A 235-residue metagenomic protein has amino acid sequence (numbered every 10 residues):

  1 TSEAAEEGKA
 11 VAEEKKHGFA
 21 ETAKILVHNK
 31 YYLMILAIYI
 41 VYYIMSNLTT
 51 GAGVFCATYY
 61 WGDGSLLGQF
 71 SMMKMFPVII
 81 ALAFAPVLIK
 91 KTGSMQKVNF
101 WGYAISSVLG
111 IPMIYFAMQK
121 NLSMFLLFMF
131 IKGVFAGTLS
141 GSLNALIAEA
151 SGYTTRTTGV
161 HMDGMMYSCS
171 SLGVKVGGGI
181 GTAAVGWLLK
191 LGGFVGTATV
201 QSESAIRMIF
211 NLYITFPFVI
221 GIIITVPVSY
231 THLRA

Functional and structural regions predicted by a protein language model:
E7-M34: Juxtamembrane intracellular "pre-TM" segments in multi-pass secondary transporters
Y32-L48: Pair of pore-lining "gating" transmembrane helices in MFS-fold secondary transporters
G51-S65: Short amphipathic helix-loop junctions that connect adjacent transmembrane helices in Major Facilitator Superfamily/SLC
L82-S94: Helix-to-loop junctions at the C-terminal end of transmembrane segments in multipass secondary transporters
S106-M118: C-terminal ends and interior cores of transmembrane alpha-helices in multi-pass membrane transporters/permeases
Y115-F128: Helix-loop junctions at membrane interfaces in 12-TM secondary transporters
K190-F218: A membrane-interface helix-boundary motif in multi-pass transporters
T231-A235: Conserved small/polar residues in nucleotide/adenosyl-binding loops
